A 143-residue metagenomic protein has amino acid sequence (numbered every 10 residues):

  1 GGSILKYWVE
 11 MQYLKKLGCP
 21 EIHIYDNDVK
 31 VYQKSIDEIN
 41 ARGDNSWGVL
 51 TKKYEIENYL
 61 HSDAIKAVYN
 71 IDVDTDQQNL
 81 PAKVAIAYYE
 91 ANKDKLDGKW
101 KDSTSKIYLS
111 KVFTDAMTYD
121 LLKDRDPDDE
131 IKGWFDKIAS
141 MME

Functional and structural regions predicted by a protein language model:
G1-L5, G48, L109: Generic preference for hydrophobic/aromatic residues in regular secondary structure cores
G1-V29: Acidic, glycine-rich catalytic loops of TOPRIM or P-loop NTPase phosphate-binding modules used across DNA replication
V9-Q12, D37, D136: Surface-exposed alpha-helical segments enriched in charged/polar residues
P20-Y108: Activity-critical C-terminal alpha-helical subdomain
S105-E143: Terminal low-complexity/disordered tails
